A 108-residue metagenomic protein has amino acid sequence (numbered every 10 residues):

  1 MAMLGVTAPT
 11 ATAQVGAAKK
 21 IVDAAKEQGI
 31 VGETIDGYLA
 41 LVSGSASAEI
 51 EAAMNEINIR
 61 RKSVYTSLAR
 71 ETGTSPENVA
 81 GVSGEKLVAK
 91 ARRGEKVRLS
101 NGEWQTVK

Functional and structural regions predicted by a protein language model:
M1-G5: Bacterial N-terminal signal peptides
V6-A13: Sec/Tat signal peptide C-region and signal peptidase I cleavage site
T10, A53-M54: A generic structural signal for short
V15-A52, T72-K108: Amphipathic, charged alpha-helical segments and their helix-to-coil junctions in extracytoplasmic/peripheral assemblies
M54-A69: Short, well-ordered alpha-helical segments
